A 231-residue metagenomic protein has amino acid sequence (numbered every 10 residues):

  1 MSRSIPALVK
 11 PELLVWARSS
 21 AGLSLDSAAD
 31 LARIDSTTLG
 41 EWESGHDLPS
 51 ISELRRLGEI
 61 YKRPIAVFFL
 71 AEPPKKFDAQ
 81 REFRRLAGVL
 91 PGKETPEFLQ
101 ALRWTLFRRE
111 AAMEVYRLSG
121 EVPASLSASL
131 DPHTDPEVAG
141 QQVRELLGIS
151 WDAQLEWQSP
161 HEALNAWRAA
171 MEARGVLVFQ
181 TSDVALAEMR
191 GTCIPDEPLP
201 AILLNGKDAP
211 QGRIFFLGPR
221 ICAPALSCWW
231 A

Functional and structural regions predicted by a protein language model:
M1-A231: Short juxta-domain linker segments that transition from a proline/glycine-rich, charged coil into a short amphipathic
